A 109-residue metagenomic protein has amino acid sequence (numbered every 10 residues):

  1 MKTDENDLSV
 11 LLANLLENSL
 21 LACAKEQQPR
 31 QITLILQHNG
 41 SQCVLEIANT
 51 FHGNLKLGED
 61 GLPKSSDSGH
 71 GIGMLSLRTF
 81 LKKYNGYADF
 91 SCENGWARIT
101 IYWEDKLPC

Functional and structural regions predicted by a protein language model:
M1-K2: A short, conserved loop immediately preceding a beta-strand within the C-terminal catalytic
E5-Q28: Conserved ATP-binding N-box helix of the HATPase_c
P29-S41: Short beta-strand/loop element within the Bergerat-fold HATPase_c
C43-I72: Glycine-rich/acidic phosphate-handling loop/turn and adjacent ATP-lid/helix of nucleotide-binding kinase/ATPase domains
N49, I101-L107: C-terminal beta-strand of the catalytic ATP-binding
G53, E93-T100: Glycine-rich nucleotide-binding loop
N85-G95: Glycine-rich ATP-binding loops of the HATPase_c
